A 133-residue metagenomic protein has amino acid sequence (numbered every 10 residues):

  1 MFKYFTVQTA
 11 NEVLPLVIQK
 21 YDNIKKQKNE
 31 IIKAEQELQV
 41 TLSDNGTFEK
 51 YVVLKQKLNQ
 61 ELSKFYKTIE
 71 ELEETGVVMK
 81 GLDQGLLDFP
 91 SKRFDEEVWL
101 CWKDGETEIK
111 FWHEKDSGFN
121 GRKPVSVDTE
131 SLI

Functional and structural regions predicted by a protein language model:
M1-Q8, K64, S126-I133: Short, charge-rich amphipathic segments
M1-T41: Long, hydrophobic N-terminal alpha-helical segment
I18, D22, N29, N59-Y66 (+1 more regions): Generic structural signal for well-ordered, non-transmembrane alpha-helical segments in soluble/cytosolic regions
I24, N45, G76-M79: Short secondary-structure junctions and interdomain/linker hinges
Q27-N29, E35, E49, L86 (+1 more regions): Residue-level signal for alpha-helical context at structural boundaries
K33-Y66: Structured domain cores in non-transmembrane regions
E71-I133: Glycine-rich, aromatic-bearing surface loops/beta-hairpins
